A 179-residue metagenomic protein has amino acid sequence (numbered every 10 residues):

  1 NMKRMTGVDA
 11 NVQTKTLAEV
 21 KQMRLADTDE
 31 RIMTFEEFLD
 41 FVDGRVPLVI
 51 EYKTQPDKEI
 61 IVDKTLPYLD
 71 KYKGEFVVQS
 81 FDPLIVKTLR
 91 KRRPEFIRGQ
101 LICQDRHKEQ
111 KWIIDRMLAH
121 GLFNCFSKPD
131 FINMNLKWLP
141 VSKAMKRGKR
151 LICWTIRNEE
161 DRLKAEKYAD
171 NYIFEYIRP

Functional and structural regions predicted by a protein language model:
N1-R106, C125-D130, M134-K137: Metal-dependent phosphodiesterase/phospholipase catalytic core, i.e., the His/Asp/Glu-rich active-site region
E30, L101-C103, K108-P179: C-terminal active-site rim and adjoining tail of enzyme catalytic domains
